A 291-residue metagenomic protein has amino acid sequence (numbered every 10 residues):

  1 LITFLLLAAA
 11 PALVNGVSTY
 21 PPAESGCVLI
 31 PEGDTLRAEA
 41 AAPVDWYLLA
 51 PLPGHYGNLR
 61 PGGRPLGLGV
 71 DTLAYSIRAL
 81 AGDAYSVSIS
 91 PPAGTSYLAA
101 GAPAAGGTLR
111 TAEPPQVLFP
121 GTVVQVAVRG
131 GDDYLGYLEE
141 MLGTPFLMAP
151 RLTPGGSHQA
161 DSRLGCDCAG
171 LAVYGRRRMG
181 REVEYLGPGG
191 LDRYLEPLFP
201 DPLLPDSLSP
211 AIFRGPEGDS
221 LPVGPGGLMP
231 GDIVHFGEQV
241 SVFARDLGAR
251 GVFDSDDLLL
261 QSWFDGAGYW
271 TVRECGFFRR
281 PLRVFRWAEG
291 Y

Functional and structural regions predicted by a protein language model:
L1-A9: Sec-dependent N-terminal signal peptides
A9-V128: Beta-strand-enriched, solvent-exposed domains that form extended recognition/catalytic surfaces
A23-S25, P31-G33, G143, G231 (+2 more regions): Glycine-centered loop/turn motifs
A41-A42, Y137-E139, H235-V240: Conserved long hydrophobic alpha-helices within structured protein cores
S96-A99, G106-P197: N-terminal capping segments
M148, L260-Q261, R286: Structural signal for conserved beta-strand scaffold positions within catalytic alpha/beta enzyme cores
E184-G276: ...with weaker cross-activation on analogous glycine-rich loops/strands in unrelated enzymes
V272-Y291: Glycine- and charge-enriched low-complexity intrinsically disordered segments
